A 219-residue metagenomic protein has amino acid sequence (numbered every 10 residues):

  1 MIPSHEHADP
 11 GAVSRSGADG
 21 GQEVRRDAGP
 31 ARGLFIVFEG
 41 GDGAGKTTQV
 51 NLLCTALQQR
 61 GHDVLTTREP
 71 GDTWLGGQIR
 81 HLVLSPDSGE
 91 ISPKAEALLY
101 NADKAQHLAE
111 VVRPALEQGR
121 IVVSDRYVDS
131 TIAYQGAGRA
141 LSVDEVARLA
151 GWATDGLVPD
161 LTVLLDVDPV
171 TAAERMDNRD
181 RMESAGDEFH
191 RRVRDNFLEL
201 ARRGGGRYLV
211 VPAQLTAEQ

Functional and structural regions predicted by a protein language model:
M1-G29, L52-C54, V170-Q219: NTP-dependent small-molecule kinase module
F35: Walker A (P-loop) ATP-phosphate-binding motif of ABC ATPase nucleotide-binding domains
F38: Hydrophobic anchor at the beta1->P-loop junction of P-loop NTPases
G43: Walker A (P-loop) phosphate-binding loop of P-loop NTPases
K46: Conserved lysine of the Walker
Q49: Hydrophobic positions on the alpha1 helix immediately C-terminal to the Walker A/P-loop
H62-T154: ATP-dependent small-molecule kinase phosphotransfer cores that center on conserved nucleotide phosphate-binding segments
R126, S130-N196: A glycine- and Lys/Arg-enriched "phosphate-lid" helix/loop adjacent to the NTP-binding pocket of small-molecule kinases
